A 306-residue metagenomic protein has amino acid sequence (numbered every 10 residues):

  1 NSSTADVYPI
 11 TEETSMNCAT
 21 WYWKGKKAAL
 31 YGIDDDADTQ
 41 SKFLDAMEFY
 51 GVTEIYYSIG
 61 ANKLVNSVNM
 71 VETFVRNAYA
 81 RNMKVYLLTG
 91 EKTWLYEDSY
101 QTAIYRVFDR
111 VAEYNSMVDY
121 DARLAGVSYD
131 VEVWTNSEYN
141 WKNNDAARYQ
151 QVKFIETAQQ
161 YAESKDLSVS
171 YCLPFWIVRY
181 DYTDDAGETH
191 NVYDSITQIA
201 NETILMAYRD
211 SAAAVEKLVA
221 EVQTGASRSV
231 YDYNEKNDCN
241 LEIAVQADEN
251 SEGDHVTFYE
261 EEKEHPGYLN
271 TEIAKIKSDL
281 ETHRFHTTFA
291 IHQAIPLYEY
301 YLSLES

Functional and structural regions predicted by a protein language model:
T4-V52, Y171-F175, H292-P296: Boundary/entry segment of secreted carbohydrate-active catalytic domains
A28-F49, Y100-V118, T183-I196, V215-L218 (+1 more regions): Short, acidic/polar
D38-K63, V118-V127, E202-T203: Catalytic domains of carbohydrate-active enzymes, especially glycoside hydrolases
F43-A46, E54-E91, A103, Y139-Y171: Aromatic-lined substrate-binding rim segments of carbohydrate-active enzymes
V52, Y57, A125, V133-T135 (+2 more regions): Aromatic- and acid-rich polysaccharide-binding/catalytic face of secreted or lumenal carbohydrate-active enzymes
Y56-I59, R110-R148, T287-Q293: Active-site groove signature of glycoside hydrolases
V85-Y96, Q151-T189, N237-N250, A290-A294: Aromatic-lined carbohydrate-recognition surfaces of secreted/lumenal glycan-active proteins
T203-A214, G225-S306: Substrate-binding cleft of secreted/luminal carbohydrate-active enzymes
